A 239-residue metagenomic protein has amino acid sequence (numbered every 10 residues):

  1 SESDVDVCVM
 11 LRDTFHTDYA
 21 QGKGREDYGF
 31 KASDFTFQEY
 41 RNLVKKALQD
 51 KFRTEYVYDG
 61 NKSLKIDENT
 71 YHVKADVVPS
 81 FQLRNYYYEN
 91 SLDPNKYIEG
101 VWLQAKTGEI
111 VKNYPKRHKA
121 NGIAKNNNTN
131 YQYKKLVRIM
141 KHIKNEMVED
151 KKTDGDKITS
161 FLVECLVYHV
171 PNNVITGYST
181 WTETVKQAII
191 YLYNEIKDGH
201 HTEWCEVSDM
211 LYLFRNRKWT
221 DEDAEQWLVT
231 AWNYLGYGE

Functional and structural regions predicted by a protein language model:
S1-F37, R41, V77: Catalytic metal-binding acidic patch
A32-T202, E206, E225, V229-Y237: Catalytic cores of NTP-dependent nucleotidyl/adenyl transfer enzymes across multiple folds
T202-N216: Short helix/strand-capping connector loops at secondary-structure junctions
K218-D223: C-terminal helical/tail subdomains of lipid-metabolizing enzymes
